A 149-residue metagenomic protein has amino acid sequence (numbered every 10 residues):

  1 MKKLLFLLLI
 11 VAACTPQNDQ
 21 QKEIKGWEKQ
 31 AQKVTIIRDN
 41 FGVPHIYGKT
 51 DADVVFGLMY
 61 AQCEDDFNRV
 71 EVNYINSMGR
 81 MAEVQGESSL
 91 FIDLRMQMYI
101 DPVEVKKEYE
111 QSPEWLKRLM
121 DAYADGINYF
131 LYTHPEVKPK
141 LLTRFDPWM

Functional and structural regions predicted by a protein language model:
L4-A12: Sec-dependent N-terminal signal peptides
A12-I24: Bacterial Sec-dependent signal peptides at the C-terminal "C-region" and cleavage site
K22-M149: Flexible, non-catalytic peripheral segments of proteins
